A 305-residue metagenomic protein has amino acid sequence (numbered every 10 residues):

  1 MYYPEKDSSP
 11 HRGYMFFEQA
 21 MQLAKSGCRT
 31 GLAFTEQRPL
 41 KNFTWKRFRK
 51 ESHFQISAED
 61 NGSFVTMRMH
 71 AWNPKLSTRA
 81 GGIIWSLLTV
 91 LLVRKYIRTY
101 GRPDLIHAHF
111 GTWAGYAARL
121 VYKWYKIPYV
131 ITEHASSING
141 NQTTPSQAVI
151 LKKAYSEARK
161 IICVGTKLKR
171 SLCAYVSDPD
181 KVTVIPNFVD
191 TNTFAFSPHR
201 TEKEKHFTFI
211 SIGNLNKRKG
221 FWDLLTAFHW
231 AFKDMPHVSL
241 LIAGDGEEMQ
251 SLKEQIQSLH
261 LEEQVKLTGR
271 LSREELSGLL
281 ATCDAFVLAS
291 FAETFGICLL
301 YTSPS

Functional and structural regions predicted by a protein language model:
M1-F54, D60: N-terminal subdomain of nucleotide-sugar transferases
P4-K6, T112, I127-P145, R159-K160: A short, histidine- and acid-enriched strand-loop-helix "catalytic/donor-clamping" loop that lines the nucleotide-sugar
K167, F188: Carbohydrate-associated surface elements
E202-W230, L241: Conserved donor-binding/catalytic core segment of Leloir-type glycosyltransferases
K253-L271: Nucleotide-activated donor-binding/catalytic signature segment of Leloir-type glycosyltransferases, i.e., the conserved
R270-L271, G278-C283: Short alpha-helical donor nucleotide-sugar binding micro-motif in glycosyltransferases
F291: Aromatic "clamp/platform" in nucleotide-sugar-dependent glycosyltransferases that forms part of the donor/acceptor
Y301-S305: Conserved small/polar residues in nucleotide/adenosyl-binding loops
